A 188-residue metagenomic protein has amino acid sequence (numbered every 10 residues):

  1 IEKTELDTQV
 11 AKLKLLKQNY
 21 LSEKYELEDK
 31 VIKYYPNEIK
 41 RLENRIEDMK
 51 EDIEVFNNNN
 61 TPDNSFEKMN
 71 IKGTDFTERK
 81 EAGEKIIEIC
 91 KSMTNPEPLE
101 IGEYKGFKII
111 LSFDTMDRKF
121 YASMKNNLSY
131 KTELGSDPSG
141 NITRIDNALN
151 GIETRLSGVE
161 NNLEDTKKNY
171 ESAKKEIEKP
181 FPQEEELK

Functional and structural regions predicted by a protein language model:
I1-M69: C-terminal accessory region of SF2 helicases/translocases
E2-K30, S92-K188: Mid-to-C-terminal oligomerization/interaction "stalk" domains of large proteins
R45, D52-V55, A82-K85, I89 (+3 more regions): Charge-rich, solvent-exposed alpha-helical interaction surfaces
